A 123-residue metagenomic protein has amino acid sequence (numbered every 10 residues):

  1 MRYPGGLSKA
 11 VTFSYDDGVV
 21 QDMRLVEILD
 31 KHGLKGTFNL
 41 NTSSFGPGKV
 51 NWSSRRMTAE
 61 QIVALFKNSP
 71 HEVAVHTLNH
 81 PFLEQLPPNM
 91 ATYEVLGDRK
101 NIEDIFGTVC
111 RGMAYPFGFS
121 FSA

Functional and structural regions predicted by a protein language model:
M1-F13, V20, S54-R56, I62-V63: N-terminal pre-catalytic segment of deacetylase/amide-hydrolase enzymes
T12-Y15, A74: Generic enzyme active-site microenvironment
Y15-D17, Y115: Short acidic donor-binding/metal-coordinating loop in glycosyltransferase active sites
G18-V19, S43: Short, glycine/serine-rich, charged loops/turns that create anion-binding and catalytic segments at active sites
V19-V20, N79: Short, glycine/acidic-enriched loop or turn micro-motifs at the edges of active sites
D22-M23, F82: Generic hydrophobic alpha-helical membrane-span motif
R24-I28: A short acidic, amphipathic alpha-helical/loop segment
D30-A123: Metal-dependent polysaccharide deacetylase catalytic core of the NodB/CE4 family, i.e., the active-site-bearing domain
